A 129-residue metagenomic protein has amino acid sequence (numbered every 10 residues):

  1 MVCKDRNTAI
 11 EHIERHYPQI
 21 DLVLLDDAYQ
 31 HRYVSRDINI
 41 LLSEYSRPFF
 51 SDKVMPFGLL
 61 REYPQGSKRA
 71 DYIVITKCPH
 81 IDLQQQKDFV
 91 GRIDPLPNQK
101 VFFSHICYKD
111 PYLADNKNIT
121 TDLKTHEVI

Functional and structural regions predicted by a protein language model:
M1-P97, F103: Phosphate/Mg2+-binding loops and adjacent switch elements in nucleotide/diphosphate-handling enzyme cores
I81, K109-I119: Acidic anion/phosphate-binding donor-loop and adjacent secondary structure in glycosyltransferase catalytic cores
V101-D110: Beta-strand-loop-alpha "switch" segments that mediate conformational coupling across diverse proteins
N118-I129: P-loop NTP-binding site
